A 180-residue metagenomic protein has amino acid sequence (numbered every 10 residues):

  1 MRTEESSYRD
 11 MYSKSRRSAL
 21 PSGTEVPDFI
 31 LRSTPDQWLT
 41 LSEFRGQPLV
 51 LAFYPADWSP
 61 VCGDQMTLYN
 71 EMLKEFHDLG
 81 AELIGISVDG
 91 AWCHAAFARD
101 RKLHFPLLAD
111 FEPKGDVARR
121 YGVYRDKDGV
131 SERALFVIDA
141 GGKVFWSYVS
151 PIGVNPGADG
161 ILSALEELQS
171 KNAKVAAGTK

Functional and structural regions predicted by a protein language model:
M1-K180: Chalcogenol-based redox active-site neighborhoods
